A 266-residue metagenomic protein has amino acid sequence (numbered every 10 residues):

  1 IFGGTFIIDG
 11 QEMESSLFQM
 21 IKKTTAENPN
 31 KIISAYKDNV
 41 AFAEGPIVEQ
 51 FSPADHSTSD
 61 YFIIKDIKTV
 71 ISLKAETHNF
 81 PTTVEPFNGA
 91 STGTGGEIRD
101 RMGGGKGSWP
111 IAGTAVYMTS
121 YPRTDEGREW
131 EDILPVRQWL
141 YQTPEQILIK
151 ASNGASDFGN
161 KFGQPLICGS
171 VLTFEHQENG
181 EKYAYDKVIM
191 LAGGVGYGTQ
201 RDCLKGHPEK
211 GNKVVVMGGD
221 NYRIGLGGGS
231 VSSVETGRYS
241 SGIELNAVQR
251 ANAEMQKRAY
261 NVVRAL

Functional and structural regions predicted by a protein language model:
I1-L266: Glycine/proline-enriched, intrinsically flexible loops and inter-domain linkers
